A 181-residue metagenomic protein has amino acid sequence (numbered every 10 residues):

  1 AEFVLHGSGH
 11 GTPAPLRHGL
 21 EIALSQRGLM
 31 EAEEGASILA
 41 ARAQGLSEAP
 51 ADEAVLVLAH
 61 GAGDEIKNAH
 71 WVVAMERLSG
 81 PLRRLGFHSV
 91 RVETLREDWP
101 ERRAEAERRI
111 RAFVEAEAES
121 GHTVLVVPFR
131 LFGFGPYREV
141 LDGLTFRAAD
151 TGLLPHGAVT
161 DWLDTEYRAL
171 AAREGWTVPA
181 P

Functional and structural regions predicted by a protein language model:
A1-P181: Extended amphipathic ligand-handling, pore-lining, and cofactor/metal-binding catalytic surfaces
